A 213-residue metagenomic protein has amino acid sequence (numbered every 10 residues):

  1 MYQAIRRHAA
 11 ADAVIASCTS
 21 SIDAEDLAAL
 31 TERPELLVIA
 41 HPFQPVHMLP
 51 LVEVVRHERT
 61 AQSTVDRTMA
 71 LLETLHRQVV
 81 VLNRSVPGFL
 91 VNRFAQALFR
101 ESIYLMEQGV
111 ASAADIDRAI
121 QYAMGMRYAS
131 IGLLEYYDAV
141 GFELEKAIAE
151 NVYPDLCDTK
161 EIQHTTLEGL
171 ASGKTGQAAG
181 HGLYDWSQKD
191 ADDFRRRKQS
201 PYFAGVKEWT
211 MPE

Functional and structural regions predicted by a protein language model:
M1-V14: Rossmann-like NAD(P)-binding element
V14-R84, G88-N92: Rossmann-fold dinucleotide-binding core
S63, R77, Q108, A113-E213: NAD(P)-dependent Rossmann-like dehydrogenase/reductase catalytic/cofactor-binding core
T74, A95-E101: Structural/interface elements that position substrates and couple domains in central-metabolism enzymes
V81, S85, Y104, R118 (+1 more regions): Short, flexible helix-loop junctions that flank or precede catalytic/ligand sites
Q96, M106-Q108: AAA+ ATPase "lid" subdomain C-terminal helix
